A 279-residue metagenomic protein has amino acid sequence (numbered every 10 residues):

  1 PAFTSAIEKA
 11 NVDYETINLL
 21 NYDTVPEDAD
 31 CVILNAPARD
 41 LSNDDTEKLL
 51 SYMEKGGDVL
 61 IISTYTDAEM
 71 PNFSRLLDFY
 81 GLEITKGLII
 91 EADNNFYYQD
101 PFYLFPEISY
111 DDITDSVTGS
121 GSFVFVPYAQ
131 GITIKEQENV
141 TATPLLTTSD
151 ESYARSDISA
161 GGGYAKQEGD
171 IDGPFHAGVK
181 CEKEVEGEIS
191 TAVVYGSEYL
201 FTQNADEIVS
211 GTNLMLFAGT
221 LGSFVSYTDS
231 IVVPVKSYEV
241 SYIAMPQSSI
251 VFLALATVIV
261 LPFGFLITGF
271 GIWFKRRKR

Functional and structural regions predicted by a protein language model:
P1-D229: Acidic, S/T/G-rich, low-cysteine, solvent-exposed domains in lumenal/extracellular/periplasmic regions of secretory
L200, A205-E207, I231-T257: Short, aromatic-rich amphipathic segments at membrane interfaces that lie adjacent to a transmembrane helix or signal
S230-I231, I272: Generic macromolecular interface patches on structured domains
S241-R279: C-terminal signal-anchor/stop-transfer transmembrane helix together with its immediate cytosolic, Lys/Arg-enriched
